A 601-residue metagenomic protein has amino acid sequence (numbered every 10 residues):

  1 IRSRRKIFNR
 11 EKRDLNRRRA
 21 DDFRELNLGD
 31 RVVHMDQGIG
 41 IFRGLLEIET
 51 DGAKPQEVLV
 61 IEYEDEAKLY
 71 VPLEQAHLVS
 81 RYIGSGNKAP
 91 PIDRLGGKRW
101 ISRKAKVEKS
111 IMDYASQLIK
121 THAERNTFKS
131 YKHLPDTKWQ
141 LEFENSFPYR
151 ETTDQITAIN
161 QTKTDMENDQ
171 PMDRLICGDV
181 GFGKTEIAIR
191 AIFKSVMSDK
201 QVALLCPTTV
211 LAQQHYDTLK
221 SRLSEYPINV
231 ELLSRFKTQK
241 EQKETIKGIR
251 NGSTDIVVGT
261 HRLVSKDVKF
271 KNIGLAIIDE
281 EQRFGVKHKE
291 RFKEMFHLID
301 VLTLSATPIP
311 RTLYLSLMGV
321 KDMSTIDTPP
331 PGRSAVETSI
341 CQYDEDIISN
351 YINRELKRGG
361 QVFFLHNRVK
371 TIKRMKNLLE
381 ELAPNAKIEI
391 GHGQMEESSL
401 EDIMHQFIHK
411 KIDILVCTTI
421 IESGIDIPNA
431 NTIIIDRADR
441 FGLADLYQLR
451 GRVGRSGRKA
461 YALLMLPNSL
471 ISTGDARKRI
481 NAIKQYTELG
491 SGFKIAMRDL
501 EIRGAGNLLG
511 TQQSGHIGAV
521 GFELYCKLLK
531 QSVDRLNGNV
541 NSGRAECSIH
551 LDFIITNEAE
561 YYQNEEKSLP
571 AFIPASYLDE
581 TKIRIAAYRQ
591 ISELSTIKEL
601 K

Functional and structural regions predicted by a protein language model:
I1-I39, P570, P574-K601: Accessory interdomain/linker segments of ATP-dependent helicases and helicase-like nucleic-acid enzymes that mediate
I1-R2, V107-S130, L302-P308, G521-H550: Structured, non-catalytic alpha/beta "coupling" segments that mediate domain-domain communication and provide generic
R4, G86-R94, S130-K138, D327-P330 (+3 more regions): Flexible hinge/switch segments at interdomain interfaces of large molecular machines
E11-D22, P91-A105, Q140-P148, S334-T338 (+7 more regions): Short hinge/gating elements
R18-I156: Upstream accessory/linker segments immediately N-terminal to the RecA-like ATPase cores of bacterial MutS and a subset
D21-L28, K106, S110-Q117, T153-T157 (+10 more regions): Generic recognition of stable, solvent-exposed alpha-helical segments in well-folded globular domains
T127-K129, N145-Y149, N160, E167-N481 (+1 more regions): Inter-lobe coupling/hinge segments of SF2-like helicase ATPases
H409-I414, I421, D426-P428, I433 (+3 more regions): Accessory helical-bundle/CTD segments and flexible terminal tails appended to RecA-like ATPase motors
